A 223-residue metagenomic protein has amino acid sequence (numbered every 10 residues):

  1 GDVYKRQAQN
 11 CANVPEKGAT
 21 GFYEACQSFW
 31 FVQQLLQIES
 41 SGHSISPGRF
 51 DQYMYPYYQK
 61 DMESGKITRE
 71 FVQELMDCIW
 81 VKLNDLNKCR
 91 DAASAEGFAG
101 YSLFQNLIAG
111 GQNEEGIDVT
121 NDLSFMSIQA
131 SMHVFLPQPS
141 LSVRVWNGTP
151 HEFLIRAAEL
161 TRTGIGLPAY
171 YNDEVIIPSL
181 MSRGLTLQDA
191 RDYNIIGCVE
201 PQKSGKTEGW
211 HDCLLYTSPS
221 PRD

Functional and structural regions predicted by a protein language model:
D2-S218, R222: Conserved catalytic cores of very large enzyme subunits
